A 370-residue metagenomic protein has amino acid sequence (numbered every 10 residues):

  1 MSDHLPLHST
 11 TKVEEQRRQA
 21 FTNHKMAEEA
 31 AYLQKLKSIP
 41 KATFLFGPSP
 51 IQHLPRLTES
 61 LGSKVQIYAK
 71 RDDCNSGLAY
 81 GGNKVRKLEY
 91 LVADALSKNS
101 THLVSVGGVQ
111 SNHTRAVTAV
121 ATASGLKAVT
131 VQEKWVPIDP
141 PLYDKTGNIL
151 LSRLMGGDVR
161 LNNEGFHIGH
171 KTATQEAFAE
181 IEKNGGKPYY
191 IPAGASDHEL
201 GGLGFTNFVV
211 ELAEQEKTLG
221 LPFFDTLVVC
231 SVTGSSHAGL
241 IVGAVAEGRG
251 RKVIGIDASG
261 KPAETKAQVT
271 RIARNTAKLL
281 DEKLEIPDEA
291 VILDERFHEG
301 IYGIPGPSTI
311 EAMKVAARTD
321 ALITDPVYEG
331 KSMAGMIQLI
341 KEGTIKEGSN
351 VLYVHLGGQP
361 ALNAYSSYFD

Functional and structural regions predicted by a protein language model:
S2-D370: PLP-dependent amino-acid enzyme catalytic core
